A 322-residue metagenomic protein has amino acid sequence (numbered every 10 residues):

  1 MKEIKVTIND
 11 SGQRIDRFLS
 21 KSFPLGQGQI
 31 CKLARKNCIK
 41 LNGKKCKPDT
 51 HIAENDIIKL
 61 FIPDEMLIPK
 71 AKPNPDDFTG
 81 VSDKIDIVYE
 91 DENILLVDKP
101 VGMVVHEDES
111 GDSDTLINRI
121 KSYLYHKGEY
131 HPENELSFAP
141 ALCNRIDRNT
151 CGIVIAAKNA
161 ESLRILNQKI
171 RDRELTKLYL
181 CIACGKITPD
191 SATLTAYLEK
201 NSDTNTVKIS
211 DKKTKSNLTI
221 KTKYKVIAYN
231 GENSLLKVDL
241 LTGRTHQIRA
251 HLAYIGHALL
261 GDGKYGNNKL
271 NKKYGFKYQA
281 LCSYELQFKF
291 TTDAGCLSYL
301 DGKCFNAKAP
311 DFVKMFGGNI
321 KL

Functional and structural regions predicted by a protein language model:
M1-L322: RNA pseudouridine synthases
